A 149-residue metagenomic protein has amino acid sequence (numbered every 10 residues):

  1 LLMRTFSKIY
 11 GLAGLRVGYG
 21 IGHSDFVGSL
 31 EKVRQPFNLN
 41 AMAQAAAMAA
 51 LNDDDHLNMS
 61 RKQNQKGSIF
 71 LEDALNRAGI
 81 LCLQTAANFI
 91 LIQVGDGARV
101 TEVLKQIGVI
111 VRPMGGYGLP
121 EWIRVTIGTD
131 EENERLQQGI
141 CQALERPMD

Functional and structural regions predicted by a protein language model:
L1-N76, I80-L81: PLP-dependent aminotransferase class I/II
Y10, I90, L119: Positions that flank functional sites
G14, A86, G118-E121: Short acidic/glycine-enriched loop/turn segments that link adjacent beta-strands
I21, L91-Q93, T126-G128: Short hydrophobic/aromatic beta-strand micro-patches that form the beta-sheet surface supporting nucleotide- or nucleic
Q65, I69-I107, I123: Conserved PLP-binding catalytic core of the aspartate aminotransferase-like
V103-I107, R112, G116-D149: PLP-dependent enzyme catalytic core of the Aspartate aminotransferase-like
